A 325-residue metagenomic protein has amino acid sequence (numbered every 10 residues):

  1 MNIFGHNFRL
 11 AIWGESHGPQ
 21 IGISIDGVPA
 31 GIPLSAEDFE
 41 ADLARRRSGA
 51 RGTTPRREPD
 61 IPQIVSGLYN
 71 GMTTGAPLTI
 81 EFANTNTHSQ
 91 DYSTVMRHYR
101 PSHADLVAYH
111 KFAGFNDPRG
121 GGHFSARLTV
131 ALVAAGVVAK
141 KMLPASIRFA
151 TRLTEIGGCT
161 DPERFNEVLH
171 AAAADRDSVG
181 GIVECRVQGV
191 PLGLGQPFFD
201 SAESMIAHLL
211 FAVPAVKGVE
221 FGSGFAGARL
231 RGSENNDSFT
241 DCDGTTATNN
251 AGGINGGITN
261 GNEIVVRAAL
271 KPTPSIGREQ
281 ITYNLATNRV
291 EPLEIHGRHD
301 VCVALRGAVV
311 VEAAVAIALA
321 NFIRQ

Functional and structural regions predicted by a protein language model:
M1-R57: N-terminal, positively charged regions that mediate nucleic acid binding
R9, H17, S275-Q325: Internal helix-turn-beta structural module
R9-G14, N116-L128, L192-Q196, A251-I254 (+1 more regions): A short glycine/serine-rich beta->alpha loop
I12-P19, R176-S178, V183-V290: Glycine-rich anion/phosphate-binding loop at the beta-strand->alpha-helix junction
P19-G31, A126-T151, D200-H208, N262-T273 (+1 more regions): Alpha-helical support elements that line or immediately flank enzyme active sites and cofactor-binding pockets
L43-P101, D105: Glycine-rich, N-terminal phosphate-binding loop and its surrounding beta-alpha-beta segment
M96-G122, I281-H299: Short acidic, glycine/tyrosine-flanked loop/strand segments centered on an H-E-D-like triad
K111-F198, A202: Glycine-rich, mobile lid/loop segments that gate access to catalytic sites or pores
